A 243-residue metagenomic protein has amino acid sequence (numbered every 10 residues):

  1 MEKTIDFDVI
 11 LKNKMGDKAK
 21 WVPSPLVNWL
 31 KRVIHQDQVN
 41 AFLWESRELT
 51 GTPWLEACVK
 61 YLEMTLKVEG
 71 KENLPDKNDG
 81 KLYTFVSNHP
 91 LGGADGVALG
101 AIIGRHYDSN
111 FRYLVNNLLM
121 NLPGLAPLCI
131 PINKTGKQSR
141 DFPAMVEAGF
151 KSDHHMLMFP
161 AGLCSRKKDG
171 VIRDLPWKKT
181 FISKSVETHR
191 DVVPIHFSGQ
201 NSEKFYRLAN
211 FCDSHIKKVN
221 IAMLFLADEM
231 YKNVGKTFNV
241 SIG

Functional and structural regions predicted by a protein language model:
M1-Y83, H89, A94-A98, D108 (+1 more regions): Membrane-anchoring hydrophobic helices of lipid-metabolizing enzymes
W44, V59-T65, I132-Q138, G170-V171: Short, flexible loop segments at the rims of nucleotide/cofactor-binding pockets, characterized by
K81-S87, H154-P160, R190: Generic beta-sheet signal
V86-N88, L125-K134, A161-D169: Short, basic, glycine/proline-bearing loop/turn elements
D108-S139, P143-K151: Conserved nucleotide-cofactor-binding alpha/beta core module
L114-N116, F159, I195-F197: Generic beta-sheet signal
H155, R166-G243: A cross-family acyltransferase "interaction/gating" segment
